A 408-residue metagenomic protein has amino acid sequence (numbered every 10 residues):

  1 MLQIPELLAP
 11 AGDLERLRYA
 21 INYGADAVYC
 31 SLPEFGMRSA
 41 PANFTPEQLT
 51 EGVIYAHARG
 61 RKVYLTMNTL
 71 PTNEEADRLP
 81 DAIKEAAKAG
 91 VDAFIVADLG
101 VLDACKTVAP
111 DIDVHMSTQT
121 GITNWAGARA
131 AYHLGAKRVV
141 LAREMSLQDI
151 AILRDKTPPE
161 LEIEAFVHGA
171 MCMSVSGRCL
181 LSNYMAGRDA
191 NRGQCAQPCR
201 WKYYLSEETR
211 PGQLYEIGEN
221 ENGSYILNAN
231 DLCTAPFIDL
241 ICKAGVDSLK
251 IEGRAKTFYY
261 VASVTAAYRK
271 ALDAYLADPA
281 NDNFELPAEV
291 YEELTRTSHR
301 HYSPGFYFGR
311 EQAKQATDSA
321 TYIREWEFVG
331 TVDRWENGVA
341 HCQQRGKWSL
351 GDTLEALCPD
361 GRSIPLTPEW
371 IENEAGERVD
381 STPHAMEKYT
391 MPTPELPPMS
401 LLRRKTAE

Functional and structural regions predicted by a protein language model:
M1-N22, A27-E34, R59-T69, N73-P80 (+4 more regions): Surface-exposed amphipathic alpha-helical tracts and adjacent flexible/coil segments at the periphery of soluble enzymes
D13-L17, E34-W125: Active-site beta->alpha loop and helix N-cap motifs at the rims of alpha/beta catalytic domains
